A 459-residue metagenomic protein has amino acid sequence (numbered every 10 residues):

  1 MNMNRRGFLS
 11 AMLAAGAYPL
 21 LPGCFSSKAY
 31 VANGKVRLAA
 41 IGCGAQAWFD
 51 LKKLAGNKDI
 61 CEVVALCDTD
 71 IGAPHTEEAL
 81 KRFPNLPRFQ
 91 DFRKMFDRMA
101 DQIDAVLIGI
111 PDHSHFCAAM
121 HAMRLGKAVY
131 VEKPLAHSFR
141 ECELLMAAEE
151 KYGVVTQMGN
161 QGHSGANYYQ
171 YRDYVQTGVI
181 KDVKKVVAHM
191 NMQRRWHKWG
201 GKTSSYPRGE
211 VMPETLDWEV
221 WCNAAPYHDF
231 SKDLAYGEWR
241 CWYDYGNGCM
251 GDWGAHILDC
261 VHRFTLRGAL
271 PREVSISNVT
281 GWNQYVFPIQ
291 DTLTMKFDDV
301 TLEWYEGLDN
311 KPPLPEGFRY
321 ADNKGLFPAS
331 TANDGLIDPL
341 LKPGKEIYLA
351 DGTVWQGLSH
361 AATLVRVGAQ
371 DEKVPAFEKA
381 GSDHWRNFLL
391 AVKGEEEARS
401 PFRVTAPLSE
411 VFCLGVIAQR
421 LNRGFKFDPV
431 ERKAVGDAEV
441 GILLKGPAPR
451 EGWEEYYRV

Functional and structural regions predicted by a protein language model:
M1-A128, R140-V155, Y457-V459: N-terminal glycine-/serine-/threonine-rich beta1-alpha1-beta2 phosphate-ribose binding loop of Rossmann-like
A32-N33, K58, M99-D101, R124 (+7 more regions): Extracellular/periplasmic catalytic domains that process cell-envelope and extracellular macromolecules
L38-A40, V63-C67, L107-I108, Y130-V131 (+6 more regions): Structural recognition of the beta-strand scaffold that forms the well-ordered cores of secreted hydrolase catalytic
F49, P74, E78, D91-K94 (+11 more regions): Extracytoplasmic/secreted proteins, especially bacterial periplasmic and envelope-associated proteins
D70, G109-S114, L135-H137, Q161-G165 (+3 more regions): Short, solvent-exposed turn/loop segments enriched in Gly/Ser/Thr/Pro and often Arg
A128-Y130, A136-T215: A contiguous active-site-proximal alpha/beta segment in oxidoreductase catalytic domains
Q170, D182, V187-V365, A369-R403 (+1 more regions): Contiguous beta-strand/loop segments that form the cofactor/metal-binding neighborhood of enzyme cores
